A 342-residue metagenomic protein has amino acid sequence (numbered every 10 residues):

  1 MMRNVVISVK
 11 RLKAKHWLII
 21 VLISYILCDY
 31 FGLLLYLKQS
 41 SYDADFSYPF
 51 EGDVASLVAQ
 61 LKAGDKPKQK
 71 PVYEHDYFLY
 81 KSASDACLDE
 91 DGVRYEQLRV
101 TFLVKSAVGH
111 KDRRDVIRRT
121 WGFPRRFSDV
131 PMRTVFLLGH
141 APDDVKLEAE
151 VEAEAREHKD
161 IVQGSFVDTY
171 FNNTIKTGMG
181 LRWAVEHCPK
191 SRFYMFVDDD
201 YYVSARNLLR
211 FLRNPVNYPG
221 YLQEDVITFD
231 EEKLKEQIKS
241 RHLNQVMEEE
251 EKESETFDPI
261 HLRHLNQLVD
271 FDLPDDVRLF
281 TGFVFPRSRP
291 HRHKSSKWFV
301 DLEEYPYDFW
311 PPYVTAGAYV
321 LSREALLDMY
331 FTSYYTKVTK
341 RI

Functional and structural regions predicted by a protein language model:
M1-I342: Secretory-pathway lumenal glyco-enzymes, predominantly type II signal-anchor Golgi glycosyltransferases
